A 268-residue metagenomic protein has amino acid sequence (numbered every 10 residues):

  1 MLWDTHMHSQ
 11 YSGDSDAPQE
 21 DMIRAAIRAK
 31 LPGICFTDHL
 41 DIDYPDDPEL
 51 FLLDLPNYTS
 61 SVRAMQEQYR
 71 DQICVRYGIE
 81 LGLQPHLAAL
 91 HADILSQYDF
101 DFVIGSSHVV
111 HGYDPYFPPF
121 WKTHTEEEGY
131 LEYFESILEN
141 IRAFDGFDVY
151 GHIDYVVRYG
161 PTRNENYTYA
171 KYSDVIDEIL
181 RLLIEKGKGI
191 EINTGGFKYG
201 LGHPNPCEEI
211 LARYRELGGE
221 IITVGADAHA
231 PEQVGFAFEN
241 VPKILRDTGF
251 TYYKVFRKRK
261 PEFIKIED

Functional and structural regions predicted by a protein language model:
M1-P85, I94-Q97, Y159-A170, T194 (+2 more regions): An N-terminally biased module of ancient metal coordination in phosphate/nucleic-acid-related enzymes
M1-S9, Q19, H111, R163-D268: Charged catalytic cores and adjacent phosphate/nucleic-acid-binding surfaces used for phosphate/nucleic-acid chemistry
L2-D4, G33-C35, C74-G78, D101-I104 (+4 more regions): Structural preference for beta-strand elements that scaffold enzyme active sites
G13, S60, D71, I79 (+3 more regions): Intrinsically disordered, low-complexity regions enriched in small/polar residues
R28, R142-A143, E216-G218: Short hydrophobic "helix-edge" motifs at membrane interfaces and signal-peptide entry regions
T37, S106, I153, N193 (+1 more regions): Conserved residues at the C-terminal ends of beta-strands
P48, L53-E185: Extended substrate/RNA-proximal surfaces in nucleic-acid metabolism proteins
